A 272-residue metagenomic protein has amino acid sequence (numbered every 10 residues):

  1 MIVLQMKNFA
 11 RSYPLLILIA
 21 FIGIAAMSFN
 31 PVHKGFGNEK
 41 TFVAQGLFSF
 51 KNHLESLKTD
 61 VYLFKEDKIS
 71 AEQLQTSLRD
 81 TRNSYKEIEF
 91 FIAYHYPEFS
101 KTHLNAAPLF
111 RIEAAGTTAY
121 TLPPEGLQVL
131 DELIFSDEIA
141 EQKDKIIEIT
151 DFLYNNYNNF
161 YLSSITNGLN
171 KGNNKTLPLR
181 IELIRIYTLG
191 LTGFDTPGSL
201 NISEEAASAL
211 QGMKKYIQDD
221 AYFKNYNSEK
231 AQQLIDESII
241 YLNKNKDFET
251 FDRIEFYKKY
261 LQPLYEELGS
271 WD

Functional and structural regions predicted by a protein language model:
M1-A10: N-terminal secretory signal peptides that target proteins for export/translocation
M6, P14, K258-L261: Compositionally biased, intrinsically disordered low-complexity regions enriched in proline and serine
A10, F21-N38: Bacterial Sec-dependent signal peptides at the C-terminal "C-region" and cleavage site
S12-L18: Hydrophobic H-region at the start of alpha-helical membrane spans
V32-D272: Mature extracytoplasmic or organellar-lumen-exposed domains after removal of signal/transit peptides
